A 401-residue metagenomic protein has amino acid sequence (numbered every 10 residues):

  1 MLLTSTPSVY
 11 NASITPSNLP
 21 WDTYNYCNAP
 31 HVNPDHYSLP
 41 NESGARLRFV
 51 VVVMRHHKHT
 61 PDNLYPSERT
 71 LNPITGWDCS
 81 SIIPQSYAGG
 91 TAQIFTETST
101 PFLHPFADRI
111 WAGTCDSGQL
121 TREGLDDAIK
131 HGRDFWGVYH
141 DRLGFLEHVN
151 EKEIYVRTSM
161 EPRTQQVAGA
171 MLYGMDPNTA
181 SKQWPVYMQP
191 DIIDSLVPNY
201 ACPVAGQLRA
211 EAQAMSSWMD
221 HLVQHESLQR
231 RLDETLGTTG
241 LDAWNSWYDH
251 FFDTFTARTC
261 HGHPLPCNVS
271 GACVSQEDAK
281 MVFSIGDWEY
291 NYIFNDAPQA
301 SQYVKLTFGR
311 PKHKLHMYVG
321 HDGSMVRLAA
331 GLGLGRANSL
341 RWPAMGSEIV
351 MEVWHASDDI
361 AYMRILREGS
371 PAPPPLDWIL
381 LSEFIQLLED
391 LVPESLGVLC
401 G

Functional and structural regions predicted by a protein language model:
M1-Y155, S159-H316, G320-G401: Signature for phosphate-centric chemistry
